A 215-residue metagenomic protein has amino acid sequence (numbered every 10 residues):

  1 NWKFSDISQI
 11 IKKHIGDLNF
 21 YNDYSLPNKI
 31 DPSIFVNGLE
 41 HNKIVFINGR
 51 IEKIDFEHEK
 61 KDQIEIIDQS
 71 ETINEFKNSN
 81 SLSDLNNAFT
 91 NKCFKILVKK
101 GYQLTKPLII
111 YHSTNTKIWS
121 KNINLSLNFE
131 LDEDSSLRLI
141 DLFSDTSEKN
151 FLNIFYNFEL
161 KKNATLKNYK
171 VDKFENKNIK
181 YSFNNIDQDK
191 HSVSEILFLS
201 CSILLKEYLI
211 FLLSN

Functional and structural regions predicted by a protein language model:
N1-N87, I110: N-terminal amphipathic, basic helical "cap/leader" segment at the start of enzyme domains
I47, I54-Q63, Q69-N215: Conserved beta-strand/loop scaffold segments within soluble protein domains that form the structured core and edges
